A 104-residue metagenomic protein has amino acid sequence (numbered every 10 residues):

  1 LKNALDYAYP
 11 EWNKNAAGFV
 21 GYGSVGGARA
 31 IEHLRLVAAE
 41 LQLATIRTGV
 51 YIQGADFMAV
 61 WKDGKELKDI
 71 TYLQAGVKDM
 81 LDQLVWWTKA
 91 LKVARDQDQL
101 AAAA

Functional and structural regions predicted by a protein language model:
L1-A44: Helix-loop-strand module that forms the ligand-binding subsite of alpha/beta enzymes
I46-A104: Glycine-rich phosphate/pyrophosphate-binding loop and the adjoining helix
